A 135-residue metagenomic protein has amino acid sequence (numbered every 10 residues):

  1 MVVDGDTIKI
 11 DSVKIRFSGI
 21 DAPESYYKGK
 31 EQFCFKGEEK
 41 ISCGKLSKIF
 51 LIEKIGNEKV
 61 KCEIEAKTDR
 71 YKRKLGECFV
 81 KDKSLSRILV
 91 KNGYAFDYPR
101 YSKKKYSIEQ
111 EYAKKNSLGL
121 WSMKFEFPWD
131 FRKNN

Functional and structural regions predicted by a protein language model:
M1-N135: Small beta-barrel nucleic-acid-binding modules, primarily SNase/OB-fold domains and secondarily Tudor-like barrels
